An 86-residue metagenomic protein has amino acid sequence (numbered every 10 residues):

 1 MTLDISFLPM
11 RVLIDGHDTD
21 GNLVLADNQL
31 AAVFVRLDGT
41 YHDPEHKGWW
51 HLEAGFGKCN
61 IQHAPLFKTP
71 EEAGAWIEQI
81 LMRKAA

Functional and structural regions predicted by a protein language model:
M1-W49, M82: Short N-terminal "domain-start" leader segments that mark the transition from disordered tails or signal peptides into
W49-W50, W76: Signature tryptophan residues that serve as conserved aromatic anchors
G55-E72, I80: A short, exposed loop/beta-hairpin motif centered on an aromatic-Gly-Thr core
Q79-A86: Short arginine-rich
